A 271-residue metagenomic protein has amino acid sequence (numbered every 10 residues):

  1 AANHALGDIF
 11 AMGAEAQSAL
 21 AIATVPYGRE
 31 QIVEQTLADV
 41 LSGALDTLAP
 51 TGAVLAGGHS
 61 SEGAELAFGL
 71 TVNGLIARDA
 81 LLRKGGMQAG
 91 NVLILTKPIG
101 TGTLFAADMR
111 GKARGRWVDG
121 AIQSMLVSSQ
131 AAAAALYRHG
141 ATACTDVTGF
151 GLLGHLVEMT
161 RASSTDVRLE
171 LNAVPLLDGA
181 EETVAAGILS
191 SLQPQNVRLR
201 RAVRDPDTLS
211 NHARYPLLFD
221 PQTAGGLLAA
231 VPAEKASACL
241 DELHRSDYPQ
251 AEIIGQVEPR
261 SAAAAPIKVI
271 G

Functional and structural regions predicted by a protein language model:
A1-G271: Helix-biased detector of long, well-ordered alpha-helical tracts
